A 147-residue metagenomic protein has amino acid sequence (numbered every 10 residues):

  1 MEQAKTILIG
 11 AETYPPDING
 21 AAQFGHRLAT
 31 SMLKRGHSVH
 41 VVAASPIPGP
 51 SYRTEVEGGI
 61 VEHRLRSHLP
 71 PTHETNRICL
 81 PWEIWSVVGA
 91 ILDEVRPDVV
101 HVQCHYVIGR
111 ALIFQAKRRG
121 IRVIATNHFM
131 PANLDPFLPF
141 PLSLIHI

Functional and structural regions predicted by a protein language model:
M1-L65: N-terminal subdomain of nucleotide-sugar transferases
T6, S38, R96-D98, R122: Structural signature of beta-strand start/N-cap positions in the alpha/beta core of ABC transporter nucleotide-binding
T13-P16, H68-T72, A132: A short, flexible beta-alpha/helix-coil linker loop
G49-P50, V99-I121, A125-N133: An aromatic- and histidine-rich active-site surface loop
V56-I60, R118-G120, F140-S143: Short, hinge-like loop/turn segments at secondary-structure boundaries
S67-V99, V107-F114, R118: An amphipathic, basic-hydrophobic alpha-helix
D135-P139: Active-site-proximal loop->helix
I145-I147: Conserved small/polar residues in nucleotide/adenosyl-binding loops
